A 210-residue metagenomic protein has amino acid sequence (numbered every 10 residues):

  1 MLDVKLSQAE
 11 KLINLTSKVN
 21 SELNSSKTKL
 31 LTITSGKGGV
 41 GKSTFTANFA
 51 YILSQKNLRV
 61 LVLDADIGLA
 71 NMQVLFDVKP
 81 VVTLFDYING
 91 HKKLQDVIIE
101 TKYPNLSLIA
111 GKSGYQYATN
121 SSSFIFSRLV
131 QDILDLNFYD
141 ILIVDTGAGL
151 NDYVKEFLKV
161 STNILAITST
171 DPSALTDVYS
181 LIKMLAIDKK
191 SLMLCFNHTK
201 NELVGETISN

Functional and structural regions predicted by a protein language model:
M1-K37: Extreme N-terminal, non-catalytic leader segments that precede Walker-type/kinase nucleotide-binding cores
T32, L61-L63, A166: Conserved beta-strand elements of the Class I
S35, D64, A110-S113, T146 (+1 more regions): Flexible glycine-/small-residue-rich
K42: Conserved lysine of the Walker
F45: Hydrophobic positions on the alpha1 helix immediately C-terminal to the Walker A/P-loop
Y51-L63, V82: Post-Walker A helix-loop "phosphate-sensing" segment adjacent to the P-loop in P-loop NTPases
L63-D140: P-loop/Walker-type NTP enzyme "switch/lid" segment
I141, T146-N210: Conserved catalytic-core segment of NTP-binding enzymes
